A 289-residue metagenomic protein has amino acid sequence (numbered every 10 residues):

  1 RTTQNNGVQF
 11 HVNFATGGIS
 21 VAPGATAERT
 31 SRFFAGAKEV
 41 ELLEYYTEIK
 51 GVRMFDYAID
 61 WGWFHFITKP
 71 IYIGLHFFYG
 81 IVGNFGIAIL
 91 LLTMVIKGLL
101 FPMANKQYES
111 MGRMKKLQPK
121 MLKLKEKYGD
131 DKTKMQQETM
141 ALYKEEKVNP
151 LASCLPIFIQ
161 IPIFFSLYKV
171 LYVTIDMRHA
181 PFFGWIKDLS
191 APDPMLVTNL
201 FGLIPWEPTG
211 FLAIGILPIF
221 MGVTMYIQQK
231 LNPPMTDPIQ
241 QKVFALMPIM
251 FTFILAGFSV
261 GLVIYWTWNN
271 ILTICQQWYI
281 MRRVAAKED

Functional and structural regions predicted by a protein language model:
R1-T3: Beta-strand/loop-rich accessory regions of lumenal/periplasmic or secreted enzymes, predominantly carbohydrate-active
N5-D289: Helix-loop-helix
